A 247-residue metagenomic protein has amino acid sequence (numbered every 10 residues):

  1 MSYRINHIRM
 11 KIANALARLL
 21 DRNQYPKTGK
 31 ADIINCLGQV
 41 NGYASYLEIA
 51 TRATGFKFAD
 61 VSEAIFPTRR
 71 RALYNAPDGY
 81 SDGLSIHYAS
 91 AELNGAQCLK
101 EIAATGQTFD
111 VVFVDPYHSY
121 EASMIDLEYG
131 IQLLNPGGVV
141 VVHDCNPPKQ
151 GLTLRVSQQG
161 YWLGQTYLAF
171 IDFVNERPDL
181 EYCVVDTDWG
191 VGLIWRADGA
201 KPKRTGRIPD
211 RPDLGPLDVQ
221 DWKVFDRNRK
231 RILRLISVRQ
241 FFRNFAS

Functional and structural regions predicted by a protein language model:
M1-F113, Y117-V141, C145-S247: A short alpha-helical cap/connector motif
